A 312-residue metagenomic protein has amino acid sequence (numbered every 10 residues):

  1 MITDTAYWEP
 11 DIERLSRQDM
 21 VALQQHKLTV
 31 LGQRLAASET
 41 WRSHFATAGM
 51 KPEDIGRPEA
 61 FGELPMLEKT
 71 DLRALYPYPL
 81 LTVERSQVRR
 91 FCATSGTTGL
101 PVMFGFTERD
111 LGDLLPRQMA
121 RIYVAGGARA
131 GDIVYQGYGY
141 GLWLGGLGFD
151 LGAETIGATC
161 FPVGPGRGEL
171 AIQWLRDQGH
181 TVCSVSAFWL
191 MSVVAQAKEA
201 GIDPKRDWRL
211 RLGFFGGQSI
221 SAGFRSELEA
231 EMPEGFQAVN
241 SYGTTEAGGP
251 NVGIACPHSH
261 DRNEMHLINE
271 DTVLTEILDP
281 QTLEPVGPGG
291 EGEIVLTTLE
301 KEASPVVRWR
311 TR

Functional and structural regions predicted by a protein language model:
M1-A93, G99-Q118, I122-A125, R225: Nucleotide 5′-phosphate-binding alpha/beta core
M1-D19, L23-H26, V30-A36, I156-R312: Active-site glycine/GP-rich loop and adjacent strand/helix microenvironment that borders small-molecule binding pockets
V88, G139-G141, F188: Short glycine-enriched loops at secondary-structure junctions
G99-T107, G131-Y138, H180, G287: Short acidic, glycine/Ser/Thr-rich loop/turn "cap" segments at secondary-structure junctions
L111-D113, Y138, T159-V163: Short, flexible loop segments at the rims of nucleotide/cofactor-binding pockets, characterized by
L115-I133, G168-H180: Conserved ATP-dependent adenylate/AMP-binding module captured primarily in the ANL superfamily
V124-I156: Conserved AMP-binding loop of ANL adenylate-forming enzymes
